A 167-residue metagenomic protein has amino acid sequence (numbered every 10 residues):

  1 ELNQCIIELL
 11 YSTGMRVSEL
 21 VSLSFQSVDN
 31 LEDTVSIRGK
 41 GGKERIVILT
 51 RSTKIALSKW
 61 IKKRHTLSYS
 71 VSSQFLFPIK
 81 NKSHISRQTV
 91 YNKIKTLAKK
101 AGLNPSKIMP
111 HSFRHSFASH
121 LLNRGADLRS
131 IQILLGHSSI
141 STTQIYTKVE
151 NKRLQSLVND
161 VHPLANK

Functional and structural regions predicted by a protein language model:
E1-K167: Conserved catalytic core of the tyrosine transesterase superfamily
